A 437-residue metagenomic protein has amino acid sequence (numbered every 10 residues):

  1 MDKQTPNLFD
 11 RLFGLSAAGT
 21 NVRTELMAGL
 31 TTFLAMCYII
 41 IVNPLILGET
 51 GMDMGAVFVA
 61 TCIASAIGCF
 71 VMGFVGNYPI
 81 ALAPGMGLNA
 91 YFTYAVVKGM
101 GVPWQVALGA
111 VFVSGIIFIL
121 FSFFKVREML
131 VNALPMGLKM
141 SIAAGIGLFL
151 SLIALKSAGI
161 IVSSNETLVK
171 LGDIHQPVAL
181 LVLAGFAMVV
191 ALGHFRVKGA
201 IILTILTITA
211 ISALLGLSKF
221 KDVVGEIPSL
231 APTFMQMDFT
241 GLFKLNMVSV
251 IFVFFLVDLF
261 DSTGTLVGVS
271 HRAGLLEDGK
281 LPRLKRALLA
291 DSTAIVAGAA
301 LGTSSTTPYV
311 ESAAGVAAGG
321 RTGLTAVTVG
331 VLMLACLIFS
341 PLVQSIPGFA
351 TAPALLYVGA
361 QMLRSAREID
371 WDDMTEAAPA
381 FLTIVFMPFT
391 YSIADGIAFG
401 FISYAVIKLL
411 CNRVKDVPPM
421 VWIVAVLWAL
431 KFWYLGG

Functional and structural regions predicted by a protein language model:
D2-A56, V169-L171, I202-K285, W428-L430: Helix-loop-helix hairpins and the membrane-proximal interhelical loops of multi-pass alpha-helical transport proteins
K3-N43, A64, P84-A143, H271-S365: Helix-loop-helix junctions within the multi-pass membrane cores of secondary transporters/permeases
L26, I46, L130, G199 (+3 more regions): Residue-level signature of catalytic and energy-coupling elements of molecular machines, predominantly ATP/GTP-dependent
T50-F70: Loop-to-helix transition at the N-terminal end of transmembrane alpha-helices
D53-M54, Y78, P103, L324: Membrane-helix interface segments
G68-I80, V190-R196, F254-D261, D291-L301 (+3 more regions): Transmembrane alpha-helix interface/packing and boundary motifs in multi-pass membrane proteins, characterized by
M100-L214, S218, V327-G437: Membrane-embedded alpha-helical modules
